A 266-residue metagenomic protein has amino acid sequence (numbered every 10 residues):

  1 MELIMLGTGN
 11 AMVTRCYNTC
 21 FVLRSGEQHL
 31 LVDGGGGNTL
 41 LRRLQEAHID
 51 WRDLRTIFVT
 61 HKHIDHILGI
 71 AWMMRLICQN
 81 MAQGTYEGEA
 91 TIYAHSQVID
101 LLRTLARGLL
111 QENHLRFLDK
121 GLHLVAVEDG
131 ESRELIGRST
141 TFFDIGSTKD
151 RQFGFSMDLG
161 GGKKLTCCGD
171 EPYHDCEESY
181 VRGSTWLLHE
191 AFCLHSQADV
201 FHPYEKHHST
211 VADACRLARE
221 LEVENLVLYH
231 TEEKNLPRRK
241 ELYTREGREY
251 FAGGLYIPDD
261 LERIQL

Functional and structural regions predicted by a protein language model:
M1-A47, R151-D170: Conserved beta-strand hairpin/beta-sheet module of binuclear metal-dependent hydrolase folds, prominently
L3, D33, L44, H61 (+8 more regions): Divalent metal-coordination and catalytic microenvironments
A11, I64, I92, V98-I99 (+1 more regions): Short histidine/acidic/glycine/proline-rich micro-motifs that form metal- and phosphate-coordinating active-site loops
V13-R15, A126-S196: Active-site-proximal loop/helix segment associated with metal-binding centers of metalloenzymes
L31-G35, L54-D65, G69, H95 (+4 more regions): Active-site neighborhood of phospho(di)ester-bond hydrolases with catalytic His/Asp-centered motifs
N38-A90: Active-site metal-binding motif and surrounding structural segment of the metallo-beta-lactamase
Y86-R151, R248, Y256, D260: Metallo-beta-lactamase
P172-E262: Cap/insert and terminal regions of metallo-dependent hydrolase folds
